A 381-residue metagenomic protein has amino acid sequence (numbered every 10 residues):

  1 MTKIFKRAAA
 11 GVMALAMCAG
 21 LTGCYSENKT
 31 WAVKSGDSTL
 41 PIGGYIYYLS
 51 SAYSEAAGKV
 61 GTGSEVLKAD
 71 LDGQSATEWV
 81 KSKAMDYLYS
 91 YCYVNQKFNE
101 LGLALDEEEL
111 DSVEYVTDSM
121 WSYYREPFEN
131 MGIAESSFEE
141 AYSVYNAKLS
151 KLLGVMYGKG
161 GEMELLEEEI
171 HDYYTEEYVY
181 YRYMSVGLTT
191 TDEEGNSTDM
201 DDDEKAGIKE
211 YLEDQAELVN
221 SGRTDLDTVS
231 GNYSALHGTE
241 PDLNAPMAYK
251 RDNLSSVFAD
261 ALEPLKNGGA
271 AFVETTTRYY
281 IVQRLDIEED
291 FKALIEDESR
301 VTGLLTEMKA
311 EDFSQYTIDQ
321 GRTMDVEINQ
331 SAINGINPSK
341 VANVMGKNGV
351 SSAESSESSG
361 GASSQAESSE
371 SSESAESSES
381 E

Functional and structural regions predicted by a protein language model:
M1-G11: Bacterial N-terminal signal peptides that target proteins for export
A19-G23: C-terminal motif of bacterial Sec signal peptides marking the signal peptidase cleavage site
Y25-E135: N-terminal targeting/tethering segments
S26-N28, E129-A206, N253-E381: PPIase-associated folding chaperone regions across multiple families
T30-S35, Q74, E78-M85, V94-A104 (+5 more regions): Second-shell loop/turn segments in exported
L49, A56, L88, C92 (+11 more regions): Sec/Tat-exported extracytoplasmic proteins
Y53, E114-T117, R223, R278 (+1 more regions): Extended, charged alpha-helical "arm"/coiled-coil substrate-binding scaffolds, typified by the C-terminal helical
E210-S256: Peptidyl-prolyl cis-trans isomerase
